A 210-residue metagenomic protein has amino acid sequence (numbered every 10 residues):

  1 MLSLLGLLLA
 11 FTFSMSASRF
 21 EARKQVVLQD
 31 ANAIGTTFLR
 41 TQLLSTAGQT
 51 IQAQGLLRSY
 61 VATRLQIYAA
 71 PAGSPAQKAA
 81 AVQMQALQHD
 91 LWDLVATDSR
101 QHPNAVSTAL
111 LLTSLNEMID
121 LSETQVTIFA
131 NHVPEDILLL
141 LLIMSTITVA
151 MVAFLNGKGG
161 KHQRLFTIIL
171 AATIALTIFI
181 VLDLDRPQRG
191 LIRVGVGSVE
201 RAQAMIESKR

Functional and structural regions predicted by a protein language model:
M1-L9: Membrane-embedded or membrane-proximal helical elements that form or frame transporter/channel pores
L9-L28, D185: Transmembrane signal-anchor/signal-peptide helices with a preference for the extracytoplasmic
A22-V26, A79, Q83, L110 (+3 more regions): Short, contiguous, pocket-lining structural segments that sit at or immediately flank catalytic/ligand-binding sites
V27-L44, G195-K209: Short extracytoplasmic/periplasmic juxtamembrane "stem" segments immediately C-terminal to an N-terminal membrane anchor
T37-A130: Structured inter-helical modules in multipass membrane proteins
T127-R210: Alpha-helical transmembrane anchor segments
